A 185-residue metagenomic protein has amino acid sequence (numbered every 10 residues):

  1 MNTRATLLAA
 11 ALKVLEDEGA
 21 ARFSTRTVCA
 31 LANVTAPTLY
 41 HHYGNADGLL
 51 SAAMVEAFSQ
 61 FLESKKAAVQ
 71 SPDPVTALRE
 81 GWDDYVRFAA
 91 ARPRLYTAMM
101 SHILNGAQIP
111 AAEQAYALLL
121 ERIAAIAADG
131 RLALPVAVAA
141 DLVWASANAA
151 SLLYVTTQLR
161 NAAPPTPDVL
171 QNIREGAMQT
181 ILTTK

Functional and structural regions predicted by a protein language model:
T3-A11, V28, A53-A57, F61 (+2 more regions): Generic hydrophobic, amphipathic alpha-helix propensity
T6, A10, V14-G48, A52: Helix-turn-helix
A9, V75-A90, R94, A137 (+4 more regions): Amphipathic alpha-helical segments that line or abut small-molecule/effector binding pockets and mediate allosteric
L15, L49-A57, M99, Q108 (+1 more regions): Alpha-helical DNA-contacting segments of helix-turn-helix folds
V55-E80, A125: Amphipathic alpha-helical linker/stalk segments
A57, F61, K65, A89 (+3 more regions): Hydrophobic recognition helices of helix-based DNA-binding modules
E80, D84, A91-G106, E113-A125 (+1 more regions): Internal catalytic or translocation cores that form aromatic/hydrophobic pockets or channels for amphipathic metabolites
S101, Q108-I109, E113, I126-A177 (+1 more regions): Hydrophobic/aromatic-rich alpha-helical bundle segments in the mid-to-C-terminal region
